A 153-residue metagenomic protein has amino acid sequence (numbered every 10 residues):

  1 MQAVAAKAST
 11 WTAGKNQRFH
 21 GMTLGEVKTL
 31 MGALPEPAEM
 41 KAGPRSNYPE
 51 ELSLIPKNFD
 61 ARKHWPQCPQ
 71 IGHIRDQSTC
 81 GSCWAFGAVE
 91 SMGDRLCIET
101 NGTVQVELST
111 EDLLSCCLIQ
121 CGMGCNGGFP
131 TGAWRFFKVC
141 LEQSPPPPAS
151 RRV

Functional and structural regions predicted by a protein language model:
M1-V153: Catalytic-core signature of thiol
